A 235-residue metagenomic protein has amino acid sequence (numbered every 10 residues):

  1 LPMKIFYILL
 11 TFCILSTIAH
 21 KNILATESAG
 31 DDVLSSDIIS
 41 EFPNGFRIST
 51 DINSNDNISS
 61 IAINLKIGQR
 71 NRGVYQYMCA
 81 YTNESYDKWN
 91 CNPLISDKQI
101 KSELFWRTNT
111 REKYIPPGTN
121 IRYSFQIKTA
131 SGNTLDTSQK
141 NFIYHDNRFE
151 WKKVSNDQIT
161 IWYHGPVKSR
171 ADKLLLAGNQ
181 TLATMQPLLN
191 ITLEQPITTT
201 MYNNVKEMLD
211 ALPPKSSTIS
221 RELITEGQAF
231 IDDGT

Functional and structural regions predicted by a protein language model:
L1-P2: Short, Lys/Arg-enriched N-terminal segments with co-localized hydrophobic residues within the first ~10-30 amino acids
I5, N22, I61, I127 (+2 more regions): Intrinsic disorder/low-complexity segments enriched in polar/small residues
F6-L15: Sec-dependent N-terminal signal peptides
L15-K21: C-terminal segment of classical bacterial N-terminal signal peptides
N22-N147: Beta-strand-enriched, solvent-exposed domains that form extended recognition/catalytic surfaces
E150-T235: Juxtacatalytic substrate-recognition/specificity segment
